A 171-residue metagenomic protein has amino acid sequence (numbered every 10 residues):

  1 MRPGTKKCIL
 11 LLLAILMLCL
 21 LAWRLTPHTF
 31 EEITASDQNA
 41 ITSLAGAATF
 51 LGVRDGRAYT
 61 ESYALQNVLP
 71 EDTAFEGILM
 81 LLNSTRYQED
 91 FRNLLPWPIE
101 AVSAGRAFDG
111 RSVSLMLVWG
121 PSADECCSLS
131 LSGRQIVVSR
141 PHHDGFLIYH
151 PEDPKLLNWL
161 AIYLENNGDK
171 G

Functional and structural regions predicted by a protein language model:
R2-L13, L18-G171: Function-determining sites in protein domains
